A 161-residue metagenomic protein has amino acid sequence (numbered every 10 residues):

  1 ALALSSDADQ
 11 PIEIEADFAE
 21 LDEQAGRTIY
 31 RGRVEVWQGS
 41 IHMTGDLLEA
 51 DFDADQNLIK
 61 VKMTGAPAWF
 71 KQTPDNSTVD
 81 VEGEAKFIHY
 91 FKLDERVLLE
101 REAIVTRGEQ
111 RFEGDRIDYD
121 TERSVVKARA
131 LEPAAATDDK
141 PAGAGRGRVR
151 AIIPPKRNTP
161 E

Functional and structural regions predicted by a protein language model:
A1-E161: Mature-chain termini and adjacent capping regions
